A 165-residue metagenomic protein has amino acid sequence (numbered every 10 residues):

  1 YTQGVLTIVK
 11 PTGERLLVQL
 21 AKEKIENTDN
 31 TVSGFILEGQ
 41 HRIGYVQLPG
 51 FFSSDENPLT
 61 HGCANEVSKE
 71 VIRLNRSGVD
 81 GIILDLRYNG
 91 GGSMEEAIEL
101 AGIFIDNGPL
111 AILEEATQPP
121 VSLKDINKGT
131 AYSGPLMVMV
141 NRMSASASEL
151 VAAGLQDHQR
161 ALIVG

Functional and structural regions predicted by a protein language model:
Y1-G165: Cleft-lining beta-strand/loop regions that shape enzyme active-site pockets
